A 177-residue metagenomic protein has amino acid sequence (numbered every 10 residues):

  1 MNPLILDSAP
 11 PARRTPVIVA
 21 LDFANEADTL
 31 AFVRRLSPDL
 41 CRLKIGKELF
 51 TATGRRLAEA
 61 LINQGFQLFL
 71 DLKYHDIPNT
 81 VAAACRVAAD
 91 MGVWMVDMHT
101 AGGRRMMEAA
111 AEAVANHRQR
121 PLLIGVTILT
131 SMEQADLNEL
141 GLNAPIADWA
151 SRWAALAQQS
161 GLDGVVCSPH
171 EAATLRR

Functional and structural regions predicted by a protein language model:
M1-F32, I62, A173, R177: N-terminal amphipathic alpha-helix/helix-capping segment at the start of soluble metabolic enzymes
L6, L40, A113-V114: Conserved hydrophobic residues forming the short capping helix/wall of the S-adenosyl-L-methionine
P11-V17, D76, T80-G164, S168-R177: Conserved anion-binding
A20-D22, K44-G46, D71, H99 (+1 more regions): A cross-family glycoside hydrolase active-site/sugar-binding cleft signature
R35-K44, M91: Catalytic domains of carbohydrate-active enzymes, especially glycoside hydrolases
K44-G54, R120-L123: Short, conserved structural micro-motifs that define repeat-unit consensus positions and nucleotide-binding loops
K44-K47, L57-I77: Active-site cofactor/substrate anionic-group-binding motifs, chiefly glycine- and Lys/Arg-rich phosphate-binding loops
